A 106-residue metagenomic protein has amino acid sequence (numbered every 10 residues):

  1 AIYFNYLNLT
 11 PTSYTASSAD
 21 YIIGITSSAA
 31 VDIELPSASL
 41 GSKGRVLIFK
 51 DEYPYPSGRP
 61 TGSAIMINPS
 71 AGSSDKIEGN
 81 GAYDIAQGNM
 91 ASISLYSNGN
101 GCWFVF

Functional and structural regions predicted by a protein language model:
A1-P69, N98-F106: Exposed extracellular interaction/assembly regions and N-terminal maturation sites
Y55-P56, I85-A91: Short C-terminal domain-edge/linker segments immediately following a structured domain
S70-Q87: Terminal beta-strand-rich extracellular "head" domains that mediate receptor/glycan or other ligand binding
G88-G101: Extracellular disulfide-bonded cysteine-rich modules/repeats
